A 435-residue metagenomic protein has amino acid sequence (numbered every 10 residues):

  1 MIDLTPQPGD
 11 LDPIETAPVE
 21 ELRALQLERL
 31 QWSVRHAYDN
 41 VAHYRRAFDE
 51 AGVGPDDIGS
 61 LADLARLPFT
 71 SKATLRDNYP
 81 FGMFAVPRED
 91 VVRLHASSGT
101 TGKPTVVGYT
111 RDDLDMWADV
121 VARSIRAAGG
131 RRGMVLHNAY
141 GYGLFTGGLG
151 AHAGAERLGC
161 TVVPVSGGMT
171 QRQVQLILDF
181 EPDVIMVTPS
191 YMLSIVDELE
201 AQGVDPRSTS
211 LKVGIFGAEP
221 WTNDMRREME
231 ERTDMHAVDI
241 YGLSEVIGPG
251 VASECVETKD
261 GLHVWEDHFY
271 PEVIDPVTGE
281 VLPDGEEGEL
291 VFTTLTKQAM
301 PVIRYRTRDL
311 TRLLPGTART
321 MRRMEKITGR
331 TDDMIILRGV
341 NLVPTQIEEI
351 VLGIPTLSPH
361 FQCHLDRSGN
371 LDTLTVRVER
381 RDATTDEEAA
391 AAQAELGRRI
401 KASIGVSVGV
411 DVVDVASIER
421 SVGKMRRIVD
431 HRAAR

Functional and structural regions predicted by a protein language model:
M1-A96, T101-D119, R123-A127, R131 (+5 more regions): Nucleotide 5′-phosphate-binding alpha/beta core
A37, S97-T100, L136, I185 (+4 more regions): Conserved S/T- and glycine-rich ATP-binding loop of Class I adenylate-forming
R111-S124, V135-S194: AMP-binding/adenylate-forming
V135, Q202-W221: Conserved helix-loop-beta element of the AMP-binding
L158, F180, S210, R232-H236 (+1 more regions): Short, structured coil segments at secondary-structure junctions
I185, V291, L295-I404, G423: AMP-binding/adenylate-forming catalytic core of the ANL superfamily
M192-S210, R227-E231: Adenylate-forming
W221-G316: Conserved AMP-binding/adenylate-forming
